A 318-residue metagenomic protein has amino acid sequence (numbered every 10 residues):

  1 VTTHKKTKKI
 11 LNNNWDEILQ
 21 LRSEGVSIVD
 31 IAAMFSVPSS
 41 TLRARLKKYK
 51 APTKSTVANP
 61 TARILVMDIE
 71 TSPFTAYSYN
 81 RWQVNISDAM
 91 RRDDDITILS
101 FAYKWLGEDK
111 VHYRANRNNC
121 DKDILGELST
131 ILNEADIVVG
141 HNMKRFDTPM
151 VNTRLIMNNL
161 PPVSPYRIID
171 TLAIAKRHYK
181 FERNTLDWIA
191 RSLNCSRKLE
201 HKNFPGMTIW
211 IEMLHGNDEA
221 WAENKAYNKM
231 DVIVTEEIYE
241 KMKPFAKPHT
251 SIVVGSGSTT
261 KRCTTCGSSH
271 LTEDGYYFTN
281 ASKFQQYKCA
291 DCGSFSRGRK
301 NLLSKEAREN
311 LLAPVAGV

Functional and structural regions predicted by a protein language model:
K8-V26: Short, amphipathic alpha-helical "recognition" segments used to contact nucleic acids or chromatin
W15, V139, W188-G257: Acidic, Mg2+-coordinating catalytic module of metal-dependent nucleases/exonucleases that use a two-metal-ion mechanism
D30-A32: Short alpha-helical "recognition helix" segments of helix-turn-helix
V37-T53: Major-groove recognition helix of helix-turn-helix-like DNA-binding domains
S55-N133: Conserved RNase H-like, two-metal-ion catalytic cores of nucleic-acid enzymes
W105-L193: Conserved DEDDh/DEDDy metal-dependent 3′-5′ exonuclease domain
C263-C266, C289-C292: Short cysteine-rich clusters marking metal-coordination/redox-active sites
D291-L311: Short metal-binding segments enriched for Cys and/or His
